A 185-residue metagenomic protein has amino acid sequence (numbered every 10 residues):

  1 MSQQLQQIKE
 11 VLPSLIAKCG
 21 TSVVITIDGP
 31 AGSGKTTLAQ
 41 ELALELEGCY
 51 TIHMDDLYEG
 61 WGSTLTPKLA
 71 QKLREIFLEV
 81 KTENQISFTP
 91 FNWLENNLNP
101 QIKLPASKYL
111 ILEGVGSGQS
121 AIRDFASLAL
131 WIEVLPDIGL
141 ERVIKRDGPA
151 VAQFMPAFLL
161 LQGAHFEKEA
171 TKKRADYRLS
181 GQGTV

Functional and structural regions predicted by a protein language model:
M1-V24: Extreme N-terminal, non-catalytic leader segments that precede Walker-type/kinase nucleotide-binding cores
G32: Walker A (P-loop) phosphate-binding loop of P-loop NTPases
K35: Conserved lysine of the Walker
L38: Hydrophobic positions on the alpha1 helix immediately C-terminal to the Walker A/P-loop
G48-G62: Short beta-strand-centered segment that lines the nucleotide-binding/catalytic pocket of NTP-utilizing
Y58-L110: Conserved nucleotide-sensing/catalytic segment adjacent to the nucleotide-binding pocket in NTP-handling enzymes
N99-R146: ATP-dependent NMP and nucleoside kinases share a basic, alpha-helical "lid"
P149-V185: Small-molecule kinase domains that catalyze NTP-dependent phosphoryl transfer to phosphate-bearing small molecules
